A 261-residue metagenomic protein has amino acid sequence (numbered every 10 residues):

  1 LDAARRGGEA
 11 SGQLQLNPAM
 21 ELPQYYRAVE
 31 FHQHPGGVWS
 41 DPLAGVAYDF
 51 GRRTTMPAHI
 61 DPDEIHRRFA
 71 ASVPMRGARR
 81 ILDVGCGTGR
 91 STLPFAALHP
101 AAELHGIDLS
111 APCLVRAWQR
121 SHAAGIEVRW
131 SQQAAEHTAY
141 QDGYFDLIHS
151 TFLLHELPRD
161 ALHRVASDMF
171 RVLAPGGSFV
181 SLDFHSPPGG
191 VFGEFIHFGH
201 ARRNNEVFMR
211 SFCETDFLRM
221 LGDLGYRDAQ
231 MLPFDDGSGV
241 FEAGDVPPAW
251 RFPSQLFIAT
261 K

Functional and structural regions predicted by a protein language model:
L1-W39: N-terminal auxiliary segments of SAM/dcSAM-dependent transferases
H59-R79: Conserved alpha-helix/loop element of class I SAM-dependent methyltransferases that forms part of the SAM/SAH-binding
G77-G87: Conserved class I S-adenosyl-L-methionine
L82, R90-H137: Class I SAM-dependent methyltransferase SAM/SAH-binding core
E136-I148: A short acidic, Gly/Pro-enriched loop at the edge of an enzyme's catalytic core that lines a small-molecule cofactor
D146-D160: A short SAM/SAH-binding and catalytic strip from SAM-dependent methyltransferases
H163-P175: A short glycine-rich, Lys/Arg-flanked "PGG" loop and its adjoining helix->strand segment in the class I
V180-F241: C-terminal alpha-helical "lid/dimerization" subdomain adjacent to the S-adenosyl-L-methionine
